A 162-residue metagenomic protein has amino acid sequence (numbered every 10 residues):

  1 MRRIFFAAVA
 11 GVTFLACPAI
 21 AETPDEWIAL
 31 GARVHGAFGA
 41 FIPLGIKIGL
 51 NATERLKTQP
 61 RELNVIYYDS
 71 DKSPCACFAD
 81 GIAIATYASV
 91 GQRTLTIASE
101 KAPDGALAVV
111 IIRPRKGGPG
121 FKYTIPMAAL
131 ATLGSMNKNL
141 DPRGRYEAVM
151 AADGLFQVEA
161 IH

Functional and structural regions predicted by a protein language model:
M1-F6: Bacterial N-terminal signal peptides that target proteins for export
A16-P18: N-terminal signal peptide c-region/cleavage motif recognized by signal peptidases
A21-F38, P43-H162: Non-transmembrane, aqueous-exposed alpha-helical and coiled segments at domain scale
